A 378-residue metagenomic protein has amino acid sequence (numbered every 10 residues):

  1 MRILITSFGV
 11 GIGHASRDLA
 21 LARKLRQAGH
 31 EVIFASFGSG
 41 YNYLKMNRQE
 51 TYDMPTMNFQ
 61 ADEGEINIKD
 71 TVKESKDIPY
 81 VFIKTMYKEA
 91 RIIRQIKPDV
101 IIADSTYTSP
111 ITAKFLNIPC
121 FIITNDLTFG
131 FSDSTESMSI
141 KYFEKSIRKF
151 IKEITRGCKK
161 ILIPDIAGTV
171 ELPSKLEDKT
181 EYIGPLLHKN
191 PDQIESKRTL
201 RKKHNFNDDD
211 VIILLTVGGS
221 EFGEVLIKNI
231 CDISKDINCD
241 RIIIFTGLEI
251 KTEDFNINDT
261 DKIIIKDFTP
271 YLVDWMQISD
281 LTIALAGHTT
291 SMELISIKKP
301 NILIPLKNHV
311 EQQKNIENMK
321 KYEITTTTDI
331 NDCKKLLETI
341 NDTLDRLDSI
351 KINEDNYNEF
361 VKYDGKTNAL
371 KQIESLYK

Functional and structural regions predicted by a protein language model:
S7-L19, E221-V225: A short, glycine/small-residue-rich beta-strand->loop->alpha-helix junction that serves as a flexible
G9, A28, V32-V81: Conserved nucleotide-sugar phosphate-binding/catalytic loop shared by glycosyltransferases and other
A22, H188, D192-L281: Donor-nucleotide binding loops and adjacent catalytic segments primarily of GT-B fold Leloir glycosyltransferases
I68-V100, Y107-T108: Conserved nucleotide-sugar donor-binding subdomain of glycosyltransferases
A90-K152: Conserved nucleotide-sugar donor-interacting segment of glycosyltransferase catalytic cores, predominantly GT-B
V100-S105, I122, Y271-K314: A donor-sugar binding/catalytic signature common to diverse glycosyltransferases and related nucleotide-sugar
S139-E221, G247-I250: A nucleotide-sugar donor-handling region in carbohydrate enzymes
T326, N331-E359, K378: Conserved donor-nucleotide binding/catalytic region of nucleotide-linked donor-dependent transferases
